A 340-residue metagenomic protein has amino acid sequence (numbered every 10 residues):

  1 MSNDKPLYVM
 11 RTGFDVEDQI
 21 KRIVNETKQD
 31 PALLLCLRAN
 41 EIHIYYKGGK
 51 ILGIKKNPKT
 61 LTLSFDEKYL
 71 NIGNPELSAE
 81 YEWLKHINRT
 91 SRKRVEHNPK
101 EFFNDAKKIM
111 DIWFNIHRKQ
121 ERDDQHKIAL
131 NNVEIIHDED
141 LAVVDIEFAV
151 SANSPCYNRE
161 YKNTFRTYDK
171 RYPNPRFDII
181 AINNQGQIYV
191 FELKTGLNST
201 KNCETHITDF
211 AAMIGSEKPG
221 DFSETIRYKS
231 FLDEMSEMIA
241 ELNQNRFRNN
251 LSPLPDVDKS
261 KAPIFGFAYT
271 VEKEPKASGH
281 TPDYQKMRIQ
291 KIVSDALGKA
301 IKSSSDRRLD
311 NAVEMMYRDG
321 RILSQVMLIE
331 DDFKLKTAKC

Functional and structural regions predicted by a protein language model:
M1-C340: Charged, terminal alpha-helix-loop-beta segments that serve as non-catalytic nucleic-acid engagement and/or assembly
